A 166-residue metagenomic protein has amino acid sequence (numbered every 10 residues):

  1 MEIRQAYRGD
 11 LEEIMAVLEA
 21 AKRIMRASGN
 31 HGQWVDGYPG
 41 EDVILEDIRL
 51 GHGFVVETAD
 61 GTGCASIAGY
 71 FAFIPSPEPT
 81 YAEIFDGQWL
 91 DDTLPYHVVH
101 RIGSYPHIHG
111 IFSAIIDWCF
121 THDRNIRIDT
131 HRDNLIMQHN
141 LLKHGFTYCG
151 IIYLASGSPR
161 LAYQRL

Functional and structural regions predicted by a protein language model:
E2-A16: A short beta-loop-alpha structural element at the N-terminal edge of CoA-dependent acyl/N-acetyltransferase catalytic
K22-V43: Conserved GNAT-fold acetyl-CoA-binding loop/helix
D42-V55, P77-T80: A short helix-loop-beta-strand connector motif used in the catalytic cores of GNAT acetyltransferases and, in some
L50-A72: Conserved beta-hairpin
A72-H107: Conserved acyl-donor/pantetheine-binding loop and adjacent beta-alpha core of acyl/acetyltransferases and related
S104-T121, H139-K143: Conserved acetyl-CoA-binding loop-helix of GNAT-fold acetyltransferases
T121-D133: Conserved GNAT acetyl-CoA-binding A-motif
R132-I151, S158: Conserved active-site alpha-helix within GNAT-family acetyltransferase domains
